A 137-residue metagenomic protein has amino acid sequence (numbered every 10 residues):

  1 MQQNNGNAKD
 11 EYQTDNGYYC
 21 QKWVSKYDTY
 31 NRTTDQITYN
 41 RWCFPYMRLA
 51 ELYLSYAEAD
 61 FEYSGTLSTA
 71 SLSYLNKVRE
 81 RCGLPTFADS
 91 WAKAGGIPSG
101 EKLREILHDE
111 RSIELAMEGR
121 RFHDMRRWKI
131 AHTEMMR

Functional and structural regions predicted by a protein language model:
M1-R137: Acidic/polar-rich alpha-helix caps and helix-coil junctions
